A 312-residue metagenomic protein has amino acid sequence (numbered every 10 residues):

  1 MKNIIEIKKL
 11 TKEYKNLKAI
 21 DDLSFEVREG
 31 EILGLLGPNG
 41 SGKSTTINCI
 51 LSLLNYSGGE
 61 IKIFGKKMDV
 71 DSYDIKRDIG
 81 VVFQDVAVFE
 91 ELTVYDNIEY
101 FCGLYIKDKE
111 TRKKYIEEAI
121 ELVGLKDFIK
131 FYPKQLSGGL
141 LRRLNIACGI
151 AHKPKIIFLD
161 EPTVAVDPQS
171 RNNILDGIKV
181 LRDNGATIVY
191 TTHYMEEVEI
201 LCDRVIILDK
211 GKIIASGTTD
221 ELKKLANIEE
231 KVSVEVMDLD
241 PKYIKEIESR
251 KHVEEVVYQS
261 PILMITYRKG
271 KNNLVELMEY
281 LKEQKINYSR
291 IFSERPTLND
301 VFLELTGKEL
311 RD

Functional and structural regions predicted by a protein language model:
G59-V70, I75: Conserved ABC transporter NBD signature motif
E99, G103, E110-F128: Conserved ABC ATPase "signature" region
Y132-G139: Conserved ABC ATPase signature
K153: Conserved catalytic motifs of ABC-family nucleotide-binding domains
I157-D160: Catalytic Walker B motif of ABC-type/P-loop ATPase nucleotide-binding domains
L175-R268: ABC transporter nucleotide-binding domain
